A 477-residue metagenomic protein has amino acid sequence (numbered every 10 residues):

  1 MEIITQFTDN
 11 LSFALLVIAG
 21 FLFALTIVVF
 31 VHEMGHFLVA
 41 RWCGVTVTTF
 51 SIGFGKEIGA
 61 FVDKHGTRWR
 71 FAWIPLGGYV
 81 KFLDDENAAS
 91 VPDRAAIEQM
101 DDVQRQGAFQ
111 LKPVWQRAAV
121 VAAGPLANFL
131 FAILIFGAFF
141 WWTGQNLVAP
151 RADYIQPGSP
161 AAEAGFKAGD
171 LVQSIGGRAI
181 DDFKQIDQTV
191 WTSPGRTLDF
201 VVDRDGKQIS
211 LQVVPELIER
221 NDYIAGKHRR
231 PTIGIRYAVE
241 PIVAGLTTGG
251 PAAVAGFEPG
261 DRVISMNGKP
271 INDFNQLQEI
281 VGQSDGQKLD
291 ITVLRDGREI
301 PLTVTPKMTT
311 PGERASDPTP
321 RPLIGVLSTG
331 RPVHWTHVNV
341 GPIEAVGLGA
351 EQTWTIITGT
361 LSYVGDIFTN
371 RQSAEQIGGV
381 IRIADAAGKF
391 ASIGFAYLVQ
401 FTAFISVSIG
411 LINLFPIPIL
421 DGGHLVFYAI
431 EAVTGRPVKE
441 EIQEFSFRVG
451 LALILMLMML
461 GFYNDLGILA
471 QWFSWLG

Functional and structural regions predicted by a protein language model:
E2-A14, V103-W115, H228-S265, K269-P270 (+4 more regions): Functional transmembrane alpha-helices
F13-E98, I412-T434: Small-residue-rich helix-interface/hinge motifs
L16, G20-A24, V29, Q400 (+2 more regions): Alpha-helical transmembrane segments of integral membrane proteins
V31, G78, F82, A96-Y154 (+3 more regions): Internal alpha-helical transmembrane segments
C43-T48, G144-A162, K167, W472-L476: Alpha-helical transmembrane signal-anchor/signal-peptide segments
D93-I133, I175-A225: Interdomain regulatory linker/hinge segments that flank or connect interaction modules in polarity/junction/synaptic
A119-L130, F401-L414: Pore domain of cation channels
Q156-D170, D187-T189, T247-D261, E279-I280: PDZ/PDZ-like domain micro-motif
